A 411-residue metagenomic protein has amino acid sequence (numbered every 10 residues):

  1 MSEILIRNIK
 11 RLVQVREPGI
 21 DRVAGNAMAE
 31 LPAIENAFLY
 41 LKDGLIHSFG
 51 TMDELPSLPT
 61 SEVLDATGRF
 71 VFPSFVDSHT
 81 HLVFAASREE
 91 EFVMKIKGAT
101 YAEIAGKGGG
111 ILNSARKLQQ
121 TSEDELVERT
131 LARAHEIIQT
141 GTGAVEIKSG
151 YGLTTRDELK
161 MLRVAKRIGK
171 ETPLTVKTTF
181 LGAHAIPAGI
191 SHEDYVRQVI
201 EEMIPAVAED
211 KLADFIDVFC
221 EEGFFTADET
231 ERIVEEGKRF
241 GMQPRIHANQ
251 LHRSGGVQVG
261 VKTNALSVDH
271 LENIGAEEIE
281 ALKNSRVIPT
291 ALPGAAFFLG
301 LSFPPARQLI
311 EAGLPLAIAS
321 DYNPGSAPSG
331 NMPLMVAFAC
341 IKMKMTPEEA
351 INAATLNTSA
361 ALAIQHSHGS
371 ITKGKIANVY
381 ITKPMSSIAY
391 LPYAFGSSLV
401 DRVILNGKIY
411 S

Functional and structural regions predicted by a protein language model:
M1-S57: N-terminal metal-binding scaffold of metallo-dependent hydrolase/deaminase domains
L5, S61-D65, T178, V403: Conserved beta-strand scaffold positions in the cores of enzyme catalytic domains, especially in NTP/NDP-utilizing
I9, L39, G44, G68 (+14 more regions): Divalent metal-coordination and catalytic microenvironments
V23-M28, L356, I376-S411: C-terminal cap of metal-dependent C-N hydrolases
S61-E62, A66-R129: Metal-associated gating/positioning segment near the N- to mid-region
S114-R129, H135, G143-G255: Metal-coordinating catalytic core of metallo-dependent amide/deamination hydrolases
Y195-E209, G223-E311, A327-S329: Catalytic core of soluble alpha/beta enzymes
R239-P244, K262-T263, G300-P384: His/Asp/Glu-enriched, well-ordered alpha-helical/loop segment that forms or immediately abuts the divalent-metal
